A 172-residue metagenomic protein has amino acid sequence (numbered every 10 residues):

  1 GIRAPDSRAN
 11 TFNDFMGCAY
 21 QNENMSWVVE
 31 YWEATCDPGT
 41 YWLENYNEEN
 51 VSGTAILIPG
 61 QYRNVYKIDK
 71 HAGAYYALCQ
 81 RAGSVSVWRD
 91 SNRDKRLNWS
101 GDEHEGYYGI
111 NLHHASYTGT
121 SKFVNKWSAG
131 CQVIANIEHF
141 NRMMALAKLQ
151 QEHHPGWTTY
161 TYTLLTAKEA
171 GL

Functional and structural regions predicted by a protein language model:
G1-N125, H139-Q150, H154-Y160, T166-G171: Cell wall/extracellular polymer interaction/catalysis modules
N136: Cell-envelope and extracellular/periplasmic
